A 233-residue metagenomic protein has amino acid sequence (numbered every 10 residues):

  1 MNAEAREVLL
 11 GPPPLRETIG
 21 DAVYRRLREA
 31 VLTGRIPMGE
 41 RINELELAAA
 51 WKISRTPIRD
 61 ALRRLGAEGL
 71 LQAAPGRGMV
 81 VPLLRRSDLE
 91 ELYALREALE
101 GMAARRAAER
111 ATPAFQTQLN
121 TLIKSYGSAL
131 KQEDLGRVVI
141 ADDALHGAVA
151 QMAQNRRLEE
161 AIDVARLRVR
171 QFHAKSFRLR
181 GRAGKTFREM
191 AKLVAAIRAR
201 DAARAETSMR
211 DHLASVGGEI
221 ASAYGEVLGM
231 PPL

Functional and structural regions predicted by a protein language model:
M1-E109, A114, G217-L233: Short linear motifs at protein or domain termini
T33, P37, R64, Q151 (+6 more regions): Conserved amphipathic alpha-helical interaction elements at protein-protein interfaces in regulatory, energy-coupling
A50, R180-L233: C-terminal regulatory/effector modules of DNA-binding transcriptional regulators
S54-T56, S176, T186: Ser/Thr-centric signal marking residues that sit in or immediately flank functional binding/regulatory motifs
G66-Q72, A165-L167, G181-G184: Mobile beta-alpha loop/short-helix "lid" or hinge segments that flank ligand
L92, R96, E109-K175, R188-A195 (+1 more regions): Conserved amphipathic alpha-helical segments that form helical-bundle/coiled-coil interaction surfaces
